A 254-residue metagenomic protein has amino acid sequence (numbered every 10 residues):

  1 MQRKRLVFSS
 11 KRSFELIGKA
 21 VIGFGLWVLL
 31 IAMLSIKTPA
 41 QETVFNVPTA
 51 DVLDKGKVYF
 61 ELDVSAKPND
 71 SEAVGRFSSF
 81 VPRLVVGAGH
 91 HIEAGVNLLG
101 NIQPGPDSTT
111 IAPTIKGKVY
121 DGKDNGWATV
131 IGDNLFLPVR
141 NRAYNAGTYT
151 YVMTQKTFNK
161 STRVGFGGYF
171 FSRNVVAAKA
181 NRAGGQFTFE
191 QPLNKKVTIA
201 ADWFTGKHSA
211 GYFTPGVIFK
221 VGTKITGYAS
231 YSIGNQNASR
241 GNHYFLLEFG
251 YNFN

Functional and structural regions predicted by a protein language model:
M1-E42, N254: Cleavable N-terminal export/targeting peptides
T38-V175, F189-N254: Transmembrane beta-barrel domains of Gram-negative outer membranes and organellar outer membranes
G147-Y149, N181-G184: Charged helix-capping and loop-helix junction motifs
A177-A178, R182, T188: Charge-rich, low-complexity intrinsically disordered segments
